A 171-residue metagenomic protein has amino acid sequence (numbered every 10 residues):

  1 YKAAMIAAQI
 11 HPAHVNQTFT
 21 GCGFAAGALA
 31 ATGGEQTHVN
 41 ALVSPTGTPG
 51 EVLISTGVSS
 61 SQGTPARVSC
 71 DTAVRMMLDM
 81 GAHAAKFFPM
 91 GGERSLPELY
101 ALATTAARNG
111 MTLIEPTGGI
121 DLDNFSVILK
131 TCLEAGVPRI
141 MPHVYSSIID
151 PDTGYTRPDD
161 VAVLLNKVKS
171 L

Functional and structural regions predicted by a protein language model:
Y1-G92, A107-N109: Conserved anion-binding
K2-A7, G23-T32, I120-G136, D159-D160: Catalytic cores of alpha/beta
M5, I149-L171: C-terminal helical cap(s) of enzyme catalytic domains, especially alpha/beta-barrels
A66-D71, L96-A103, R157-D160: Charged helix-capping and loop-helix junction motifs
A84, A107-Y155: Catalytic-face loop-and-helix region of soluble metabolic enzyme cores
F87-T117, V168-L171: Glycine/serine-rich loop-strand microenvironments at binding/catalytic pocket rims
